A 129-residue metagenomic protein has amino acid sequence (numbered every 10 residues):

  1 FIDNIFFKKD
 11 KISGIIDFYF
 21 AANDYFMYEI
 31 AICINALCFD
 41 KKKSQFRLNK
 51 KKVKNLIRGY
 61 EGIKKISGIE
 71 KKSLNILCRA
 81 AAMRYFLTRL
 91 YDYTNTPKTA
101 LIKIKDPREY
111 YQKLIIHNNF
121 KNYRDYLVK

Functional and structural regions predicted by a protein language model:
F1-Y28: Active-site acidic catalytic loop and adjacent metal/ATP-binding pocket of ATP-dependent phosphoryl transfer enzymes
K8-K11, Q45-R47, K51-N55, K72 (+1 more regions): ATP-dependent phospho-/nucleotidyl transfer catalytic cores
K11, I15, I57-G68: Short amphipathic alpha-helical segments and their helix-coil junctions
F20-I30, I34, P107-Y111: Gly/Ser/Thr-rich active-site loops/lids in small-molecule metabolic enzymes that frequently grip phosphoryl groups
A22, C78-R79: Secondary-structure capping and boundary motifs in well-ordered enzyme cores
M27-K64, A81-P97: Active-site activation/catalytic loop segments of kinase-like enzymes and analogous catalytic loops in related
G68-C78: All-alpha amphipathic helical-bundle segments outside canonical DNA-binding/catalytic cores that form hydrophobic
Y85-K129: ATP/Mg2+ or Mg2+-diphosphate-binding catalytic cores that bind nucleotide phosphates or diphosphates via glycine-rich
